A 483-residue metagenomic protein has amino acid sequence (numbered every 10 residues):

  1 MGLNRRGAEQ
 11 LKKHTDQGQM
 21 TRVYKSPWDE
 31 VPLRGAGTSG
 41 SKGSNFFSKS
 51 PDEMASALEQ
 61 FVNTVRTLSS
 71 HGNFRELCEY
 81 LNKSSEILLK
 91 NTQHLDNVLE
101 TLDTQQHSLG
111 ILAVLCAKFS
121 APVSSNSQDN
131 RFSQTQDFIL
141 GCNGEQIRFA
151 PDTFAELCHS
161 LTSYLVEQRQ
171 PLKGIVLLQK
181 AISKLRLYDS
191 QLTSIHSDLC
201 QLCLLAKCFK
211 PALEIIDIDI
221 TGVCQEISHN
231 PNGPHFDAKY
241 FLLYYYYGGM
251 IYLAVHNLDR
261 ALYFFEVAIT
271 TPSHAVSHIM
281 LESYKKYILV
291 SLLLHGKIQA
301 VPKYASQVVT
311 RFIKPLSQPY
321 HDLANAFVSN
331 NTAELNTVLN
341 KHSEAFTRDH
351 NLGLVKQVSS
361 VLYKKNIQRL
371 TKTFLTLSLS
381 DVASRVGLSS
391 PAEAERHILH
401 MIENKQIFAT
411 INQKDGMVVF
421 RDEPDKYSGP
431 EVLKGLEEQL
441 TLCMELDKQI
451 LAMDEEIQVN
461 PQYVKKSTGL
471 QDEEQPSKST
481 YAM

Functional and structural regions predicted by a protein language model:
G2-D16, T21-A150, H159-S197, Q201-N230 (+3 more regions): Charged, E/D/K/R/S-rich low-complexity terminal regions of large eukaryotic assembly subunits
